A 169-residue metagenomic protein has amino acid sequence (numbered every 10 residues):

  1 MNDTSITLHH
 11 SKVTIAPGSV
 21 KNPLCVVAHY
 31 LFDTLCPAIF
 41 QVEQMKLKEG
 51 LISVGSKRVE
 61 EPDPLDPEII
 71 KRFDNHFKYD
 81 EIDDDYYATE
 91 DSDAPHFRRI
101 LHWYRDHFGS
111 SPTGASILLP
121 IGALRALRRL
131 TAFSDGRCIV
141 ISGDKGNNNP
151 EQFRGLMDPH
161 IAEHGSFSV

Functional and structural regions predicted by a protein language model:
M1-D3: Conserved nucleotide-cofactor-binding alpha/beta core module
H9-V169: Class I S-adenosyl-L-methionine
